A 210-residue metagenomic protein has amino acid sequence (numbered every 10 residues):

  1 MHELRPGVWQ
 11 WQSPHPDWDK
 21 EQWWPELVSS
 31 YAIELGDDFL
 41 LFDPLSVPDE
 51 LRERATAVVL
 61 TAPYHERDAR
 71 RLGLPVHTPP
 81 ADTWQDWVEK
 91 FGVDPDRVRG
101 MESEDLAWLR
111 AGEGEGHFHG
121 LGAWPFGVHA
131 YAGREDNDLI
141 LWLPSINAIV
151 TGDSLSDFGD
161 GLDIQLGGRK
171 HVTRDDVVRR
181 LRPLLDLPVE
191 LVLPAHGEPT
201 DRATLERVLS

Functional and structural regions predicted by a protein language model:
H2, Q12-P16, D38-L41, G120-L209: Metallo-beta-lactamase
R5-H15, V28-S29: Non-catalytic interface/targeting segments
H15-V28, W87-H117, D136-D138, S154-L166: Active-site-proximal loop/helix segment associated with metal-binding centers of metalloenzymes
P16-V58, P63: Pre-active-site segment of Zn-dependent metallo-hydrolases
E26-S29, P44-E50, Y64-E66, V128 (+2 more regions): A generic local structural motif
I33, F42, P48-R54, H65-G73 (+3 more regions): Alpha-helix C-terminal capping segments
L45-G120: Active-site HxH/HxHxD metal-binding segment of metal-dependent hydrolases
